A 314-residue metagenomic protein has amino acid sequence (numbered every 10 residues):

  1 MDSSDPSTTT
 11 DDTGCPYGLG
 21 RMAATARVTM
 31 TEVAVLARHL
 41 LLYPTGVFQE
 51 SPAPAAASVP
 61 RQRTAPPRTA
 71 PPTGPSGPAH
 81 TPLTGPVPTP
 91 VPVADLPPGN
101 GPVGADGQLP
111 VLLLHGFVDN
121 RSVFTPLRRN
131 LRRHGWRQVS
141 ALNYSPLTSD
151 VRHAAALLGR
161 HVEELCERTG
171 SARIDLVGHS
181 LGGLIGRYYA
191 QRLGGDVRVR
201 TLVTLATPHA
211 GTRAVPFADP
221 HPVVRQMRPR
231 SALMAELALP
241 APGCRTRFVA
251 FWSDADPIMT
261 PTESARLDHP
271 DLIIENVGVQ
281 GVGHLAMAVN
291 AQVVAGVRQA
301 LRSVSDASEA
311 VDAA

Functional and structural regions predicted by a protein language model:
M1-V111, T125, H134, E309-A314: Flexible, membrane-associating and regulatory peripheral segments of lipid-active enzymes
G107-L109, P242-F248, D271-E275: Short, proline-enriched alpha-helix->beta-strand connector loops that line the catalytic pocket of alpha/beta-hydrolase
V111-S122, R128-R245, F251, I258 (+1 more regions): Serine-dependent carboxylesterase/thioesterase catalytic core of lipase-like alpha/beta-hydrolase/SGNH enzymes
L127, T260-L267: Short alpha-helix in the alpha/beta-hydrolase fold that links the catalytic acid
R137-Q138, P270-M287, V297: Catalytic histidine neighborhood in serine/cysteine hydrolases with alpha/beta-hydrolase-type architecture
D254-P257, V279-G281: Glycine-rich beta-alpha junction loops
A288-R302: Post-His helix in hydrolase/transferase enzymes
